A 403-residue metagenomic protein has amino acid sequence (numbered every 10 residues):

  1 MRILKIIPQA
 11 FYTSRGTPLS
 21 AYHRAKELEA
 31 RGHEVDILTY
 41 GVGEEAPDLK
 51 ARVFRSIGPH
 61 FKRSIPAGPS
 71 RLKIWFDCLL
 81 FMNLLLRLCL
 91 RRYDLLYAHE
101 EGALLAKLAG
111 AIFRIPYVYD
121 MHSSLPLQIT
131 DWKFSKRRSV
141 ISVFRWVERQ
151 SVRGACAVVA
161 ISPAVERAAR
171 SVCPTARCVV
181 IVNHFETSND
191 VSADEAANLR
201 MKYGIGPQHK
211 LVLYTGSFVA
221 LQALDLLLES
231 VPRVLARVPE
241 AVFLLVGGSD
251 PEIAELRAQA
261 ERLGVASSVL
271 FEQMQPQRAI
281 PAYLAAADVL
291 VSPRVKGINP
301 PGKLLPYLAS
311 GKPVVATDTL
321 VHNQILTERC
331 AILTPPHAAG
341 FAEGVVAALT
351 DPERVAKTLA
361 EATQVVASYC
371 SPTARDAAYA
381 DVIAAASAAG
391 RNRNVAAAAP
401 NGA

Functional and structural regions predicted by a protein language model:
H23, M82-C89, L104, L108-I112 (+2 more regions): Membrane-proximal helix-turn-helix segments that form the acceptor-binding/catalytic region of lipid-linked
D48, V191-I205: A short helix/loop element that forms part of the nucleotide-sugar donor recognition site in Leloir-type
I74-L79, P116, L127-S151, E195: Nucleotide-sugar donor phosphate/pyrophosphate-binding loop at the beta->alpha transition of glycosyltransferases
C156, A282-N299, K312: Acidic donor-binding loop of glycosyltransferase active sites
A164, H184: Carbohydrate-associated surface elements
A254-R278: Nucleotide-activated donor-binding/catalytic signature segment of Leloir-type glycosyltransferases, i.e., the conserved
E328-A339, A347-E353: Conserved acidic donor-binding segment of nucleotide-sugar-dependent glycosyltransferases
E353-A384: A charged, aromatic-enriched C-terminal amphipathic alpha-helix characteristic of glycosyltransferases across folds
